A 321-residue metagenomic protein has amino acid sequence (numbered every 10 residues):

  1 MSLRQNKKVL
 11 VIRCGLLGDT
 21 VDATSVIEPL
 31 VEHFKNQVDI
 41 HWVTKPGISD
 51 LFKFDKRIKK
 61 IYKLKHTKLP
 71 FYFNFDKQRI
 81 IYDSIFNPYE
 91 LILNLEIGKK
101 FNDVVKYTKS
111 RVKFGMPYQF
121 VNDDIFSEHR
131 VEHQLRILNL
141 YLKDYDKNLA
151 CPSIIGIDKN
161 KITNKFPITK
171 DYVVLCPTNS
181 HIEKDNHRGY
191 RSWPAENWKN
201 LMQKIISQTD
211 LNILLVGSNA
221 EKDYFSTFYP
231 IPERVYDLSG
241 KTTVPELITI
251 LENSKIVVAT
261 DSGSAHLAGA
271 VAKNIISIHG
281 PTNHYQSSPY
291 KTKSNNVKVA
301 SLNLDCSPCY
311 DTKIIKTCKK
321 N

Functional and structural regions predicted by a protein language model:
M1-N321: Catalytic machinery of carbohydrate-active enzymes, primarily nucleotide-sugar-dependent glycosyltransferases
